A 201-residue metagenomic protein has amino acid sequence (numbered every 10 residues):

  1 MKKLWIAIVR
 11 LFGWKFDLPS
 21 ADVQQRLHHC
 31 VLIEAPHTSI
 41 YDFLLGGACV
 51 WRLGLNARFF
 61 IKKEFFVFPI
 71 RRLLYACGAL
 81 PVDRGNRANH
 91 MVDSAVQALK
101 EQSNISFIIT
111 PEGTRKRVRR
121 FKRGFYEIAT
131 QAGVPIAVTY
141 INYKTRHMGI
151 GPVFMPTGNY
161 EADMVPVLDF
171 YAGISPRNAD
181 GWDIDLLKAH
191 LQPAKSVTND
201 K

Functional and structural regions predicted by a protein language model:
M1-D17, D183, K188: Extreme N-terminal tail/first-helix region
W14-G173, N178, L187-H190: Soluble catalytic domains of membrane acyltransferases
T198-K201: Short, basic, low-complexity termini and linkers enriched in Ser/Thr/Gly/Pro that act as targeting/leader peptides
